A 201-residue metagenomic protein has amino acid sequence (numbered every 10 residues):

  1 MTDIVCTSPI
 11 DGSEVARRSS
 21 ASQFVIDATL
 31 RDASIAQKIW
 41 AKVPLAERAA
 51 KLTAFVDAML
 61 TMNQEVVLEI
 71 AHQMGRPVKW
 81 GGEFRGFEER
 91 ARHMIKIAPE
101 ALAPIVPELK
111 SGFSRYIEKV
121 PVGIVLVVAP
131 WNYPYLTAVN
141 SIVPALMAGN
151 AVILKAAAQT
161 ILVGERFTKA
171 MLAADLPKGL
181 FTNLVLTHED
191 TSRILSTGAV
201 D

Functional and structural regions predicted by a protein language model:
M1-F113: N-terminal Rossmann-like NAD(P)+-binding subdomain of aldehyde/semialdehyde dehydrogenases
I105-D201: Rossmann-like NAD(P) dinucleotide-binding subdomain of oxidoreductase/dehydrogenase enzymes
